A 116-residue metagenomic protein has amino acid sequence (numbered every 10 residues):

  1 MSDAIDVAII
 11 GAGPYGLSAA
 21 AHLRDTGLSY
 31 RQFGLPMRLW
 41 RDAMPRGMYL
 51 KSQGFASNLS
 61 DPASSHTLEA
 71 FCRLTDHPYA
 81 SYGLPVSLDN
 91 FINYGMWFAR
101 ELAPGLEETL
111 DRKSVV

Functional and structural regions predicted by a protein language model:
S2-Q32: N-terminal Rossmann-like FAD-binding beta1-loop-alpha1 element of flavoenzymes
S29, F33-D89: Glycine-rich active-site loop/strand segments that organize a redox cofactor
I92: Non-catalytic DNA-binding core/recognition domains of DNA-processing enzymes
F98: Active-site helix/loop of acyl-thioester processing domains in fatty-acid/polyketide metabolism, spanning hotdog-fold
L106-L110: Short loop/edge segments at beta-strand edges and connector loops that shape dinucleotide/nucleotide cofactor-binding
K113-V116: Conserved small/polar residues in nucleotide/adenosyl-binding loops
